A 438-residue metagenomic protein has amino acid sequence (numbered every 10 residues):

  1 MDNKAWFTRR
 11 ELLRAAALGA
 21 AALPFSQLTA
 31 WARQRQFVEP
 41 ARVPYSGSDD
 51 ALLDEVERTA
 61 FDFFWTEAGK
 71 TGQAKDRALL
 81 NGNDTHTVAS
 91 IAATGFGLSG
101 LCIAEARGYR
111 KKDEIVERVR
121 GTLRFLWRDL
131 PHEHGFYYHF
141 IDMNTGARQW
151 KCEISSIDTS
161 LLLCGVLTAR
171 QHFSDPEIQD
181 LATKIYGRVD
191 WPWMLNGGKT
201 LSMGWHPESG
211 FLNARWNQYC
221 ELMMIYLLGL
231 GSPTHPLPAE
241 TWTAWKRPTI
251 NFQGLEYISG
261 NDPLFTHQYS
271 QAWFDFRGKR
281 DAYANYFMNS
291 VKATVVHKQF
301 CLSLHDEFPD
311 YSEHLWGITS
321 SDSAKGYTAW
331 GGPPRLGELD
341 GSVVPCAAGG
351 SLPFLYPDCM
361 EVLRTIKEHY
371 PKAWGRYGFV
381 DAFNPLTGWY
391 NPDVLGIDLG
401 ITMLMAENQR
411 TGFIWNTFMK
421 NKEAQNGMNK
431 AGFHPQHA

Functional and structural regions predicted by a protein language model:
M1-D2, K75: Intrinsic-disorder/low-complexity regions
D2-W6, E11-A32: N-terminal export signals
L13, F37-A438: Ser/Thr/Asn(+Pro)-rich, low-complexity disordered segments
